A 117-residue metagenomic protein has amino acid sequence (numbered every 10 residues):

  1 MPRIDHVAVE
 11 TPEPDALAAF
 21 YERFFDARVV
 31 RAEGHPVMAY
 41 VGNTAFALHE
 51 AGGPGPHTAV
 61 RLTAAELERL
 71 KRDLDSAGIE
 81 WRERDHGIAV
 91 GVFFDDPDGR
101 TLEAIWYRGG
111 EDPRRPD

Functional and structural regions predicted by a protein language model:
M1-D15, H57-T58, E111-D117: N-terminal beta-strand motif that seeds the catalytic metal site of vicinal oxygen chelate
M1-R3, A51-G55, D85-H86: Short glycine-enriched loop/turn motifs at secondary-structure junctions
P2, A8-F46: Core segments of cupin and vicinal oxygen chelate
A16-A19, A65-L70: Short, conserved charged micro-motifs
E33-H35, P54, H86-V90: Short acidic/glycine-enriched loop/turn segments that link adjacent beta-strands
A39-N43, A51, F94-P97, Y107: Active-site beta-strand termini and strand-to-loop segments that position acidic
T44-A47, G55, G99-L102: Short, charged/polar, Gly/Pro-enriched secondary-structure boundary elements
R72, S76-D117: Vicinal oxygen chelate
